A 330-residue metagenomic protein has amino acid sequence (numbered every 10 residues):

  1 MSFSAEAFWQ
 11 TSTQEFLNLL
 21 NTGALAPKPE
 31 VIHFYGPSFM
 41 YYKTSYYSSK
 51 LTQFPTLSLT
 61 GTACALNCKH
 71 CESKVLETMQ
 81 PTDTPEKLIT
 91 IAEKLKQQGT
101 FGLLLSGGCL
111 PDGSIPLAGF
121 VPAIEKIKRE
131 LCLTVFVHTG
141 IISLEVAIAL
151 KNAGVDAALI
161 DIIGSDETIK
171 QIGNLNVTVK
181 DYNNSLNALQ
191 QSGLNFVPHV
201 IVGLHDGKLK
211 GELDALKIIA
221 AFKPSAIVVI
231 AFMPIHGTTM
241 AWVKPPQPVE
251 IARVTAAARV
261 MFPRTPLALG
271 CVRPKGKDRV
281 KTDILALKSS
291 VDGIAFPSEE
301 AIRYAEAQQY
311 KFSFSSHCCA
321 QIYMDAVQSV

Functional and structural regions predicted by a protein language model:
M1-T22, R279-I284, K288-V330: Radical SAM enzyme core and accessory elements
M1-T62, L66, S329: Flexible, acidic/Gly-rich N-terminal and inter-domain linker regions that tether and position cofactor-handling modules
M40, T139-S143, R273-K277, P297-E300: Short beta->alpha connector loops
Y46-P55, S73-I172, N176-F196, L204-D214 (+1 more regions): Conserved Radical SAM active-site core
C68, L105, A258, A286: Conserved, mostly hydrophobic/aromatic
G113-I115, L131-L133, N176-D181, G237-I251 (+3 more regions): Short acidic, glycine/proline-enriched helix-loop-strand junctions
K151-A158, G193, A221-S225, L285-G293 (+1 more regions): Glycine-enriched alpha-helix->loop->beta-strand junction motifs that scaffold or abut catalytic
K180-M240, E250-G270, P297-S298: Conserved C-terminal portion of the radical SAM core fold that forms the substrate/S-adenosylmethionine-binding
